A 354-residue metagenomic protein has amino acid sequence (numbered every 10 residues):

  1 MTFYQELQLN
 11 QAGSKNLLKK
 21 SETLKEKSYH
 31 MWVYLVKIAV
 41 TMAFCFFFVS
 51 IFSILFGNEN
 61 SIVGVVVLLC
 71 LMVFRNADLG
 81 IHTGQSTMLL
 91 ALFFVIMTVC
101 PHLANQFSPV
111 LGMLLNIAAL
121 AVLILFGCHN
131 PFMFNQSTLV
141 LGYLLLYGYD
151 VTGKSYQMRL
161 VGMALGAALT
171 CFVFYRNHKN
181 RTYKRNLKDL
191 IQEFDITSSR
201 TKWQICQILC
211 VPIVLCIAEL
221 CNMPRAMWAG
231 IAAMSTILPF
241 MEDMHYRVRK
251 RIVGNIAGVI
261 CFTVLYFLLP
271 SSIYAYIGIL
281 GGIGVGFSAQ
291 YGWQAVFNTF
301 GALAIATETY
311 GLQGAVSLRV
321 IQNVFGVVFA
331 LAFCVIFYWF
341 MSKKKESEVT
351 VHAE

Functional and structural regions predicted by a protein language model:
M1-S137, L141-F297, A304-E354: Alpha-helical transmembrane segments and their membrane-interface boundaries that form or gate the permeation pathway
